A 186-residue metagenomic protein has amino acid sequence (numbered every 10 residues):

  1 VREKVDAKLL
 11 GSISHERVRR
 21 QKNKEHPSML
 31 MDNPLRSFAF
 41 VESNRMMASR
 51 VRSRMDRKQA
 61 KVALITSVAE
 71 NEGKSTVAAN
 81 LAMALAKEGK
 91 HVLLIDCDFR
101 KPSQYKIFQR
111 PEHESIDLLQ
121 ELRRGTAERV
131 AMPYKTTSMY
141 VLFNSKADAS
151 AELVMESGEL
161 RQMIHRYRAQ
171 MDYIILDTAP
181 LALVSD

Functional and structural regions predicted by a protein language model:
V1-H91, C97-L119, R124, E128 (+3 more regions): Short boundary/hinge segments that flank catalytic cores
V5-K8, V92, L142, M171 (+1 more regions): Generic secretory/membrane-interface signal
A60-L64, L93, M139-V141, Y173-I175: Residue-level preference for the first positions of well-ordered beta-strands
Q104, S185-D186: Short glycine-/acidic-enriched loop or helix-start segments at secondary-structure transitions that form or flank
G125-A147, H165-A169, Y173: Switch I (G2) and immediately adjacent beta-strands of P-loop GTPase domains
K146-S185: Phosphate-binding/switch loop-helix module in NTP-utilizing enzymes
